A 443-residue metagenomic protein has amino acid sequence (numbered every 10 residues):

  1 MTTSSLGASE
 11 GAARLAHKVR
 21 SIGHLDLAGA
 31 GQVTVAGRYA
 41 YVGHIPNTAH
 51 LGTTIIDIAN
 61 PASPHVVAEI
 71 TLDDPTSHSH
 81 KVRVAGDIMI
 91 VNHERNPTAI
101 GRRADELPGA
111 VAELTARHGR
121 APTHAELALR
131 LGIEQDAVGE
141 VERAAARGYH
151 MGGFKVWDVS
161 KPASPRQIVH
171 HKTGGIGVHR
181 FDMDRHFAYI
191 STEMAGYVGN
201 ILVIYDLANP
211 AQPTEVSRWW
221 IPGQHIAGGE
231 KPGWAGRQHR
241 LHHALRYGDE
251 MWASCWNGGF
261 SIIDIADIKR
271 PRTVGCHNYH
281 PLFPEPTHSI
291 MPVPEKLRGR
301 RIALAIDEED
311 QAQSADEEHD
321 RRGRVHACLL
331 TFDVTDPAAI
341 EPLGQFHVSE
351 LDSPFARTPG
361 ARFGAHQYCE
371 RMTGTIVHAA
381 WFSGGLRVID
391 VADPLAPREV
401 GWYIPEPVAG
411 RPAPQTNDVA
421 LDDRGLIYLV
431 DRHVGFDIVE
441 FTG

Functional and structural regions predicted by a protein language model:
M1-G109, A116, E140-G443: Feature marking well-ordered beta-strand scaffolds used for ligand recognition
H124: Helix-turn-helix DNA-binding elements, focusing on the entry/boundary residues of the two helices that contact DNA
A128: The alpha-helix within a helix-turn-helix
D136: Key DNA-contact positions within bacterial/archaeal DNA-binding proteins
